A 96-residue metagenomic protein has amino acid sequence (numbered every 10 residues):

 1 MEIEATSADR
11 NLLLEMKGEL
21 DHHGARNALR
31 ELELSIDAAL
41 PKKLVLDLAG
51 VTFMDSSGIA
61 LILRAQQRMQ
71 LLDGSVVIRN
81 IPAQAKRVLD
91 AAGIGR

Functional and structural regions predicted by a protein language model:
M1-E15: Short beta-strand/loop segment at the start of cytosolic alpha/beta domains
E19-R96: Amphipathic alpha-helical interaction surfaces in cytosolic regulatory modules
